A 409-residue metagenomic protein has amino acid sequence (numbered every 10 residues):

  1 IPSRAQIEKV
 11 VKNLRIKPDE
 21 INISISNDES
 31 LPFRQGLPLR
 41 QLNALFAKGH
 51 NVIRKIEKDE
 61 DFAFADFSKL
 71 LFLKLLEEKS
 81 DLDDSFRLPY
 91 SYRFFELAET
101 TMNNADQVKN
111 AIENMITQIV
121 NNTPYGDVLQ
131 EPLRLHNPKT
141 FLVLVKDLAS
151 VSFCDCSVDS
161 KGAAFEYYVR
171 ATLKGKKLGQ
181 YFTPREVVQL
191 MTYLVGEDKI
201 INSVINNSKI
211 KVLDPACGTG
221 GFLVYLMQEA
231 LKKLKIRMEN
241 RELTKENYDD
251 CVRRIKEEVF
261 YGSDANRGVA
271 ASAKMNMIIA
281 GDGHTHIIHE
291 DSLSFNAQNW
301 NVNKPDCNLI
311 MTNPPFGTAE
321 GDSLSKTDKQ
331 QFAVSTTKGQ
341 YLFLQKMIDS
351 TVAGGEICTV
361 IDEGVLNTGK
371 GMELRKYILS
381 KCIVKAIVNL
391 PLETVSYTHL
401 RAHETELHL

Functional and structural regions predicted by a protein language model:
I1-F62, K139-D155, D159: Short, basic/polar, glycine-containing "phosphate-handling" surface segments that engage DNA
A65-E78, M277-I278: Short, hydrophobic/amphipathic alpha-helical patches that form generic packing surfaces within helical domains
F72, K79-T172: Long recognition/docking surfaces used for binding and targeting
F165-E186: Class I SAM-dependent transferase core
T183-L309, G317, D362-E363, L374 (+1 more regions): Conserved S-adenosyl-L-methionine
F316-L342, E363-V365: Mobile active-site "lid"/loop adjacent to the S-adenosyl-L-methionine
T336-T394: Conserved Class I SAM-dependent methyltransferase catalytic core
T398-T405: Conserved small/polar residues in nucleotide/adenosyl-binding loops
